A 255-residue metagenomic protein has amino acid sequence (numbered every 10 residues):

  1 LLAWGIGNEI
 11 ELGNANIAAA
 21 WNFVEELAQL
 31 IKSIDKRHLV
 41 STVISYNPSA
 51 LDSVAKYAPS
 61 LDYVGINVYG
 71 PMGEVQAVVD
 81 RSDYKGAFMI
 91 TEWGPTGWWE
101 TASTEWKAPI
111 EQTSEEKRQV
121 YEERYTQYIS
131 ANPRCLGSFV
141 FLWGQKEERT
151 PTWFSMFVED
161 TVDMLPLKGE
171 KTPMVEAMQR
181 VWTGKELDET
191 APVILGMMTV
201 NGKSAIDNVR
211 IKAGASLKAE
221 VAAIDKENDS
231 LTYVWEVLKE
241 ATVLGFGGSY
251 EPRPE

Functional and structural regions predicted by a protein language model:
L1-A19, S41-D52, G137: Active-site groove signature of glycoside hydrolases
W4, V24, I31, V64 (+3 more regions): Conserved, mostly hydrophobic/aromatic
N8-E9, V68, L142: Residues that line or immediately flank small-molecule/substrate-binding pockets and catalytic motifs
N22-N132: Extracellular glycoside hydrolase catalytic/binding regions
S82-G248: Substrate-binding clefts and catalytic carboxylate motifs of secreted carbohydrate-active enzymes
